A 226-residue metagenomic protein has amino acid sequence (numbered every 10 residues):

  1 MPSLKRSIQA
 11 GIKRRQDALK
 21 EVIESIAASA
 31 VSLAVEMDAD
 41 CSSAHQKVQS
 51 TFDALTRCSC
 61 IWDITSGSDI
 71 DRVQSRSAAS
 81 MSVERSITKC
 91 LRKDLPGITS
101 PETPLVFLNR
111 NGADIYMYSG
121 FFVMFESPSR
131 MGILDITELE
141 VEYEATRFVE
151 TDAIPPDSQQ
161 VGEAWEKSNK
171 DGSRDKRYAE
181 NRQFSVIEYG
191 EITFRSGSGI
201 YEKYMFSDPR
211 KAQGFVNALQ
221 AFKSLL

Functional and structural regions predicted by a protein language model:
M1-L226: A composition-biased, non-transmembrane "mature-region" signal
